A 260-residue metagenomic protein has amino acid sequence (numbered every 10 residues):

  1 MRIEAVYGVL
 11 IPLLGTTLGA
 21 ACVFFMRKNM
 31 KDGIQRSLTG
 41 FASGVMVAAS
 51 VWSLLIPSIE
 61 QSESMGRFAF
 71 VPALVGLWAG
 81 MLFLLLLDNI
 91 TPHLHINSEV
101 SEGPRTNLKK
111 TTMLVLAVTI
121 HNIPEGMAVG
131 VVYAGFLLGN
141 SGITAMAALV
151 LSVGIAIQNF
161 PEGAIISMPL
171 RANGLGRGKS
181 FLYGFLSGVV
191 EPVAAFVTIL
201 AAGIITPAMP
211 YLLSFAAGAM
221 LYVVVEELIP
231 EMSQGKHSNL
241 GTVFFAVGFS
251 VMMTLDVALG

Functional and structural regions predicted by a protein language model:
M1-G260: Intrinsically disordered, metal-sensing/regulatory segments
